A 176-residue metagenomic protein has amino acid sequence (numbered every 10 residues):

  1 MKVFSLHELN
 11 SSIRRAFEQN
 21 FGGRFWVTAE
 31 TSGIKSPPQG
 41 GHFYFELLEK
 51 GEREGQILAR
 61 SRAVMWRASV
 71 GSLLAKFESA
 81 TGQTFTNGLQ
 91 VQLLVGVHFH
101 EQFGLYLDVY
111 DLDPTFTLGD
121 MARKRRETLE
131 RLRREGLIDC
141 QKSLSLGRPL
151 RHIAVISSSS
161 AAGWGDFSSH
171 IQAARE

Functional and structural regions predicted by a protein language model:
M1-T117: Phosphate-interaction motifs
D120-E176: Phosphate-binding glycine-rich loops and their immediate beta-loop-alpha structural context
